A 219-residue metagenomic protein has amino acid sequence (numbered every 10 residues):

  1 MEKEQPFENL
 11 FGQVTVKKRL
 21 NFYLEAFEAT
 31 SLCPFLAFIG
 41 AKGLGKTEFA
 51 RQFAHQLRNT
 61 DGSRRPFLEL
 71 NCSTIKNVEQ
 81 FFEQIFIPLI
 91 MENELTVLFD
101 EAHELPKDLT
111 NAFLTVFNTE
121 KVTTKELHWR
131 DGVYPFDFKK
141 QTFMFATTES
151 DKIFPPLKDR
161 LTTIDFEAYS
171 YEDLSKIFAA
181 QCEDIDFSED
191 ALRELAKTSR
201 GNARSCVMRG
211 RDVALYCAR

Functional and structural regions predicted by a protein language model:
E2-I39, G210: Pre-Walker A (pre-P-loop) alpha-helix and adjacent loop at the N terminus of AAA/AAA+ ATPase modules, a conserved
K17-K18, R64-E94: Short glycine-rich substrate-engagement loop in P-loop NTPases that contacts/grips substrate
E25, K107-K139: Conserved catalytic/switch belt of AAA+ P-loop NTPases
E25-L70, F86-L89: Walker A/P-loop
L89-T119: Conserved P-loop NTPase "ATPase switch" module shared by AAA+ and STAND
L114, T148-T162: Short regulatory helix/loop adjacent to the ATP-binding pocket of P-loop NTPases
T148, T162-L174: Conserved AAA+ ATPase "SRH/arginine-finger" region at the nucleotide-binding site
R193-K197, R204-A218: C-terminal helical "lid" of AAA+/P-loop NTPase domains
